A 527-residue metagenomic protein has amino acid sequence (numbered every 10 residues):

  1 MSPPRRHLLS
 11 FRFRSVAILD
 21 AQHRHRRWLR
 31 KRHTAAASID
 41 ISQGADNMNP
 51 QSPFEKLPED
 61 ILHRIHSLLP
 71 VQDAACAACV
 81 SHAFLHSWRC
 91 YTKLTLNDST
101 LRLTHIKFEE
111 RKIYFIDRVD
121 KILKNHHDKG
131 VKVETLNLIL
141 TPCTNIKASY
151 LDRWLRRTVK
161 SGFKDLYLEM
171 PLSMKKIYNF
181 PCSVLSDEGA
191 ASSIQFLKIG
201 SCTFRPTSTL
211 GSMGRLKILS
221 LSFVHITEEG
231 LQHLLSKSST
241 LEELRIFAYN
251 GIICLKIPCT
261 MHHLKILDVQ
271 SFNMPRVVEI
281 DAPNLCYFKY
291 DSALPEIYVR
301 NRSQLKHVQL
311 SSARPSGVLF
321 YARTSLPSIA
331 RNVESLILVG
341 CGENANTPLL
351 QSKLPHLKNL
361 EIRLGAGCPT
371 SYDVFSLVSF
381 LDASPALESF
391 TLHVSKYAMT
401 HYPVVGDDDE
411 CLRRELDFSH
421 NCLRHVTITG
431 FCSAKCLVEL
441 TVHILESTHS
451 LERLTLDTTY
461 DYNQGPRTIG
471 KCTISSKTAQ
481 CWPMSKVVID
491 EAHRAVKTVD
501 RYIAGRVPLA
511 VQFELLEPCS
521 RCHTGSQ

Functional and structural regions predicted by a protein language model:
M1-K56, F108, Q527: CRL adaptor-proximal regions
S2-R6, Q43-N250, P258: Leucine-rich repeat
P4, P483-Q527: C-terminal helix/juxtamembrane-tail motif
L68, L101-D120, P142-L151, L172-V184 (+8 more regions): Leucine-rich repeat
Y91, V133, F163-D165, I194 (+12 more regions): Conserved hydrophobic position(s) of the canonical leucine-rich repeat
D98-L101, L138-C143, L168-M174, I199-T203 (+10 more regions): Concave beta-strand-loop units of leucine-rich repeat
H105-K112, K124-C143, S161-P171, I194-L197 (+3 more regions): LRR N-terminal entry segment and analogous cap-like coil->beta motifs
D152-R157, N179-A191, T209-L216, Q232-S239 (+10 more regions): A structural signal for leucine-rich repeat
